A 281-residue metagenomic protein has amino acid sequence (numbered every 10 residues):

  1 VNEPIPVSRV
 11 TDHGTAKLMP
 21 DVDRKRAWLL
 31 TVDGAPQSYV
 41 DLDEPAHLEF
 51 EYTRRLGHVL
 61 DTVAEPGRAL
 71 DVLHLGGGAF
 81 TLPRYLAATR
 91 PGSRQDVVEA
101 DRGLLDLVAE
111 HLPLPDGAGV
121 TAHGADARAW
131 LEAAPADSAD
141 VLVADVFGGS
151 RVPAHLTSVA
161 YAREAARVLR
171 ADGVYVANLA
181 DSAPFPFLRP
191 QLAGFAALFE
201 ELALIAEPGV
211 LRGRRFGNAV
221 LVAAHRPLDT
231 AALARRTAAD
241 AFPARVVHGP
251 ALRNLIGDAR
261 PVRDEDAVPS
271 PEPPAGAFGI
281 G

Functional and structural regions predicted by a protein language model:
V1-D21, Q37-D43, T62, R212-G281: SAM/dcSAM-binding transferase cores
S8-R9, R24, D43-R167: The AdoMet/dcAdoMet-binding core of the Class I SAM-like
R24-V40: A short, structured beta-strand/loop element
A35-Y39, F147-S150, Y175, S182: A short, flexible beta-alpha/helix-coil linker loop
P83-R84, P153-A154, P186-F187, R214 (+1 more regions): Short glycine-/acidic-enriched loop or helix-start segments at secondary-structure transitions that form or flank
G92-R94, G117-G119, D172, F199-E201 (+1 more regions): A generic structural signal for alpha->beta connector loops
A162-T230: C-terminal substrate-binding/active-site "lid" region of AdoMet-derived donor-dependent transferases
